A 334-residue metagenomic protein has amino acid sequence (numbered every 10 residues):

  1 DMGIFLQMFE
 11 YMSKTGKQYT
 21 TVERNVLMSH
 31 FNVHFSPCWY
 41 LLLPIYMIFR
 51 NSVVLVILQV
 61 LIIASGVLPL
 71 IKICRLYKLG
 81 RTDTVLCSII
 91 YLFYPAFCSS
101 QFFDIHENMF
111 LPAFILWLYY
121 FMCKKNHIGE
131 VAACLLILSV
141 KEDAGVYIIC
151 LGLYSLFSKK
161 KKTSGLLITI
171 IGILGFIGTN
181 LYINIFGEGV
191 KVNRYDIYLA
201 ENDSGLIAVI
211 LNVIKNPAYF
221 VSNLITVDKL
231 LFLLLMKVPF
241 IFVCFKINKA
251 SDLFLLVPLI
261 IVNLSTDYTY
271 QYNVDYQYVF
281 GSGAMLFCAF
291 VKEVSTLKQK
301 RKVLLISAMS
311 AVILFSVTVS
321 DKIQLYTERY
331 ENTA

Functional and structural regions predicted by a protein language model:
I4-F31, P37-C38: Extracytosolic helix-loop segments that constitute the early lumenal/periplasmic catalytic or substrate-binding loops
V53-K78, W117: Transmembrane-helix motifs of polytopic, lipid-linked glycan transferases
K78, E107-F110, I115-E130, L156-K160: Membrane-interface transmembrane helices that cradle and orient dolichyl/undecaprenyl
T82, T169-I173, T296-K322: Signature aromatic-anchored transmembrane alpha helix within multi-pass, membrane-resident enzymes that catalyze glycan
T84-P95, C134, L138: Short helix- or helix-capping micro-motifs that position conserved polar/aromatic residues at function-defining sites
S100-N108: Short acidic/glycine- and proline-prone juxtamembrane loop motifs at membrane-interface regions of multi-pass membrane
F220-N223, K229-L256, I260: Hydrophobic, aromatic-rich transmembrane alpha-helices and their immediate juxtamembrane boundary segments
L253-K298: Hydrophobic/aromatic-rich transmembrane helices and adjacent perimembrane loops
